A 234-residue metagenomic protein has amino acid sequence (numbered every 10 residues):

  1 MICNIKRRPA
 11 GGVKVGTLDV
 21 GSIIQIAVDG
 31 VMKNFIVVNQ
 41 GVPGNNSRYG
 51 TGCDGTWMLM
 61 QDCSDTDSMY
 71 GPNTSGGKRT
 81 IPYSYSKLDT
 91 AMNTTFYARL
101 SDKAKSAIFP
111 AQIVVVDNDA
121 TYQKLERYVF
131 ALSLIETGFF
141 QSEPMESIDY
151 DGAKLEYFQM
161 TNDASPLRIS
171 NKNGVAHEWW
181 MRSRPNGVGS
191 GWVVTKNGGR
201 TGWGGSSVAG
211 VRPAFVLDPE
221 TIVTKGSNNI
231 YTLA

Functional and structural regions predicted by a protein language model:
M1-A234: Collagenous Gly-X-Y triple-helix signature in extracellular proteins
